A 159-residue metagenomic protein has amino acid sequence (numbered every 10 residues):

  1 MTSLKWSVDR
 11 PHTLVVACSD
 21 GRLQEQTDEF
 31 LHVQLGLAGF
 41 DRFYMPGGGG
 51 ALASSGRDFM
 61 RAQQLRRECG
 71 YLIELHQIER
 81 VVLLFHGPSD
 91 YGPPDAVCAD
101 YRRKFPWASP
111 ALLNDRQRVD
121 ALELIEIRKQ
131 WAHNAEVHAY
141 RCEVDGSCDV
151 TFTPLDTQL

Functional and structural regions predicted by a protein language model:
M1-T13, C18-T27, V33, G48-R66 (+2 more regions): Divalent-metal-activated hydrolytic enzyme cores
G36-A38, E79: Short coil/loop linkers at secondary-structure junctions
A38-G49: A short beta-strand-loop structural module common to alpha/beta enzyme folds
D41-F43, V82, H138-C142: Hydrophobic/aromatic beta-strand patches that form the interior of the parallel beta-sheet core in alpha/beta enzyme
I78-S89: Histidine-centered catalytic micro-motifs
